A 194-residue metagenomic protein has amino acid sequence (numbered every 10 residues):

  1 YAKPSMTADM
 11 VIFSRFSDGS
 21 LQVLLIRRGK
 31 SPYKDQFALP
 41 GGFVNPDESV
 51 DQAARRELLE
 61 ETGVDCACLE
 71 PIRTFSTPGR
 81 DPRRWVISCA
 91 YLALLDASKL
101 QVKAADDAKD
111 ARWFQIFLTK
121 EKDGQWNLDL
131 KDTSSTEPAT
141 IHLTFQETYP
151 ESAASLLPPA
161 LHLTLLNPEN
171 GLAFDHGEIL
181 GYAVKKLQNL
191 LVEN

Functional and structural regions predicted by a protein language model:
Y1-A38, D51, C66: N-terminal strand-loop-strand
V44-E193: Unchanged
